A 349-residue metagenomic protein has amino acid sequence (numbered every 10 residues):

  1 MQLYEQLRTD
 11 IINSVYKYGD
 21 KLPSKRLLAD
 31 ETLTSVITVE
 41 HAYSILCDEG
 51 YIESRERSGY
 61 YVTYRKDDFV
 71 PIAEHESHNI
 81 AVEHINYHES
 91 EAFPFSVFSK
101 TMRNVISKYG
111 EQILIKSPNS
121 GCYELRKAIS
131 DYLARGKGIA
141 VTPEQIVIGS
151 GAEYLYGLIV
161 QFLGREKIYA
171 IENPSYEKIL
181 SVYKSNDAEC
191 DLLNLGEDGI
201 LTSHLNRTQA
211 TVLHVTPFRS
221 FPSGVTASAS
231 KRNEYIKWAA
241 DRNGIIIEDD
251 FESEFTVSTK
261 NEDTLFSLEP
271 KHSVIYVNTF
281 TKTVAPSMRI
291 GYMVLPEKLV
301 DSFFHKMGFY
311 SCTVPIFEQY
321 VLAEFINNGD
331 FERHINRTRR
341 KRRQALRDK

Functional and structural regions predicted by a protein language model:
M1-V105, Y109, L114, L125-K127 (+7 more regions): N-terminal basic, amphipathic alpha-helical segments
R57, E269-S302, F317: Active-site PLP attachment segment
I72-E74, G138, F266-S267, K282: Short secondary-structure boundary/capping segments
N86-S90, E153, S175-E177, E197-D198 (+5 more regions): Short, solvent-exposed loop/turn segments at secondary-structure junctions
P94, V257-T259, P286-M288: Short glycine/proline-enriched turns and hinge-like loops at secondary-structure junctions
Q112-R242, E254-F255, K260-H272, R342: Conserved core of the PLP fold type I
I247-E248: Hydrophobic residues in beta-strands of the RecA-like P-loop NTPase core, especially within AAA+ ATPase
